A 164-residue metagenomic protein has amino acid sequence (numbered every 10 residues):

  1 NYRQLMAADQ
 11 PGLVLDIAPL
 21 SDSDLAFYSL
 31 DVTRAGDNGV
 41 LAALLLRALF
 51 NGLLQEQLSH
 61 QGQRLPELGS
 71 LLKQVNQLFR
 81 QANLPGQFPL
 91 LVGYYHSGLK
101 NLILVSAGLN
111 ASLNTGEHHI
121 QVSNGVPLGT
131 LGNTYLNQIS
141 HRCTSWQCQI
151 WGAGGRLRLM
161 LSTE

Functional and structural regions predicted by a protein language model:
N1-T144: … and, occasionally, acidic/histidine-rich disordered N-termini of signaling adaptors
Y28, Q149-W151: Residue-level marker for buried hydrophobic side chains located in beta-strands that build the well-ordered beta-sheet
S97, G152-A153: Short, flexible beta-strand-to-coil junctions
A153-M160: Short acidic/polar inter-strand loop motif in beta-rich domains
